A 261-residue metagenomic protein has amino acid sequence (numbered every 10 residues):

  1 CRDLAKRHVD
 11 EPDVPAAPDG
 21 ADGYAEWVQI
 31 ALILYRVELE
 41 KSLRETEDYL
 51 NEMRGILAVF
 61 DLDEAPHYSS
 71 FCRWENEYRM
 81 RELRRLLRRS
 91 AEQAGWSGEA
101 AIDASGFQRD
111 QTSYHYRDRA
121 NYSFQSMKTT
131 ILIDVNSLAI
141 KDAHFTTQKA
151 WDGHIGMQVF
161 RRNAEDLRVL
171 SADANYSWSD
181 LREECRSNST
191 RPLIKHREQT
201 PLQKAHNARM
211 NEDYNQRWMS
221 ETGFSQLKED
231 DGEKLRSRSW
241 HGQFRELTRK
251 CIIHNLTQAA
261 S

Functional and structural regions predicted by a protein language model:
C1-E38: Basic, short loop/linker segments at the boundary and entry of helix-turn-helix/winged-helix-like folds
A17-W27, E38, D48, F71-N188 (+2 more regions): Polybasic low-complexity intrinsically disordered regions
L39-E45, D231-L235, L256-S261: Short helix-capping/linker segments at secondary-structure and domain boundaries
S42, H67-S70: Short coil turns linking two alpha-helices in DNA-binding domains
R44-F60: DNA-recognition alpha helix
L62-P66: A short alpha->loop->secondary-structure connector
V169, A174-H241: Helix-centered, glycine/charged polyanion-binding patches within enzymatic domains that contact phosphate-containing
R238-S261: Charge-patterned, long linear interaction tracts outside catalytic cores
